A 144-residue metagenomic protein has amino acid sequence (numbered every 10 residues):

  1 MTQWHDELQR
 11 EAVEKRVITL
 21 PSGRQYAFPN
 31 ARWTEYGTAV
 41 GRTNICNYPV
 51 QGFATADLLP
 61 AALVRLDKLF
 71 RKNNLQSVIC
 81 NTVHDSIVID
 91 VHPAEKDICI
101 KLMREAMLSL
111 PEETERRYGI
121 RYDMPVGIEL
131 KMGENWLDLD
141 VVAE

Functional and structural regions predicted by a protein language model:
M1-E144: Conserved catalytic core of nucleotide polymerization and phosphodiester-bond processing enzymes
